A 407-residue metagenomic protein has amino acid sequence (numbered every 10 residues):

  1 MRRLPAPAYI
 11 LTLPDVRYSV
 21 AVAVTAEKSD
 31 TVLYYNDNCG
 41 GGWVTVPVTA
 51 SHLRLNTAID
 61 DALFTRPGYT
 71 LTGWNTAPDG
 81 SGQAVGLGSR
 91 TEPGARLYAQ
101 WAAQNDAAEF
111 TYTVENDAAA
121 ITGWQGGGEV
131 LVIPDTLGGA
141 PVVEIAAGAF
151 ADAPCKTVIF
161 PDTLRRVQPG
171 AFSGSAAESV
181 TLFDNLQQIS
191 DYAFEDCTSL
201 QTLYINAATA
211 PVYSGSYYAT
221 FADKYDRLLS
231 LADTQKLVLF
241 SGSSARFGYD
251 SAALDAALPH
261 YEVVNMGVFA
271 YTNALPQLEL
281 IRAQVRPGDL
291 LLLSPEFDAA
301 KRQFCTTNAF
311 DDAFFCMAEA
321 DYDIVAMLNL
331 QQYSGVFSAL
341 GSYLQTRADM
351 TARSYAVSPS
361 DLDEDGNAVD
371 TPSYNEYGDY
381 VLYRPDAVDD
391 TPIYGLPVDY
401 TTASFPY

Functional and structural regions predicted by a protein language model:
M1-Q104, Y204-I205: Secondary-structure capping and domain/repeat boundary segments
P14-V16, Y69, W124, T136 (+1 more regions): Hydrophobic loop/turn residues within beta-sheet-rich immunoglobulin-like superfamily modules
V46-S51, E109-D117, G126-V143, A153-R166 (+2 more regions): Structural signature of tandem-repeat unit edges
I133, K236-S241: Short hydrophobic beta-strand that contains or immediately precedes a catalytic carboxylate
A208-Q235: N-terminal secretory targeting modules
L239-F240, S244-V325: Membrane-embedded segments
A309-Y407: Secreted/periplasmic serine-hydrolase-like ester/acetyl group-modifying domain
